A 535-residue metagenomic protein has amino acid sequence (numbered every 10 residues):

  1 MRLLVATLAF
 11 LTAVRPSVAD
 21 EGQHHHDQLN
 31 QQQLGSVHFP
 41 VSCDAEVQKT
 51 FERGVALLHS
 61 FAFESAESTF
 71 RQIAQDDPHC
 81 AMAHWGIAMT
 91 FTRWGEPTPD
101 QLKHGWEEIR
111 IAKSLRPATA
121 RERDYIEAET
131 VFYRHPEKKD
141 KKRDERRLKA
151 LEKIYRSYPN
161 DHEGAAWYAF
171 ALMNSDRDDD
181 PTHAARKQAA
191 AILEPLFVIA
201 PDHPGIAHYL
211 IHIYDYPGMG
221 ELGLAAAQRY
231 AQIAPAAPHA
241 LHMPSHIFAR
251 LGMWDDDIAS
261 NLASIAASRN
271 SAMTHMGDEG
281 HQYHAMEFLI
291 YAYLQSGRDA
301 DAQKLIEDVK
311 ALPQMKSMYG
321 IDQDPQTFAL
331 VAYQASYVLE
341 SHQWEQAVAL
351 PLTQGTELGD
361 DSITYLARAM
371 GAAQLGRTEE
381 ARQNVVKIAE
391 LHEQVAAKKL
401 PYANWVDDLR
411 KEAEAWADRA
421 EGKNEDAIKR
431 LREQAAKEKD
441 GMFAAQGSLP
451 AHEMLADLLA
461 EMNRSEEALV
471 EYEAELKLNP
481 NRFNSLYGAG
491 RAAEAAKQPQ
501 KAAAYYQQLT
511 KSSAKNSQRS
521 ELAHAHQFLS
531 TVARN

Functional and structural regions predicted by a protein language model:
A45-R53, H79-T90, P117-K138, N160-D178 (+7 more regions): Amphipathic alpha-helical repeat scaffolds of TPR domains
F51, M82-G86, A166-W167, H208-Y209 (+10 more regions): Alpha-solenoid helical repeat scaffolds
L57, F91, V131, L172 (+8 more regions): Residue at a conserved register position within TPR or TPR-like alpha-solenoid repeats
F63-S68, D77, I87-E122, E127-K142 (+4 more regions): Inter-helical turn/loop elements of alpha-helical hairpins
A74-D76, Y155-S157, F197-I199, R229-A236 (+7 more regions): Solenoid-like repeat scaffolds
A88, T92, P99-P117, A249 (+5 more regions): TPR/TPR-like (Sel1-like) alpha-helical repeat modules
